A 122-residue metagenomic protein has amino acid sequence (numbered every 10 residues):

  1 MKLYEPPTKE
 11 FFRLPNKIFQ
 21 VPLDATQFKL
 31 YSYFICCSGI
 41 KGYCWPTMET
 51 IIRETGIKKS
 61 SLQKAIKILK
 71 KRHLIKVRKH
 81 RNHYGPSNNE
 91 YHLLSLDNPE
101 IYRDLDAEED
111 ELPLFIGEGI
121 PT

Functional and structural regions predicted by a protein language model:
M1-T122: Electropositive, intrinsically flexible nucleic-acid-contacting patches
